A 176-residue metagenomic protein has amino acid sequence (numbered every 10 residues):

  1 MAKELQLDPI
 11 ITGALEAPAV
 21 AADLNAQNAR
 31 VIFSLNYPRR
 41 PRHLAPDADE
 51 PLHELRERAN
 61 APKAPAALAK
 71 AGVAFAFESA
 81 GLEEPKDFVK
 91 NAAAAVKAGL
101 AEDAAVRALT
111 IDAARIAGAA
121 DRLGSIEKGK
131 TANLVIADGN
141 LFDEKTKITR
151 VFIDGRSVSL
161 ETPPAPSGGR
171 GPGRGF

Functional and structural regions predicted by a protein language model:
A2-Q27: Beta-propeller domains
A14-E16, L35-R39, R156: Short, acidic/turn-prone active-site loops that include or flank metal/cofactor- and phosphate-binding residues
E16, E83-E84, D143: Glycine-/small-residue-rich active-site loops that bind phosphorylated ligands and cofactors
V20-A22, R40-D47, K147, E161: Short, charged, surface-exposed secondary-structure boundary motifs
N25, A29-A137: His/Asp/Glu-enriched, well-ordered alpha-helical/loop segment that forms or immediately abuts the divalent-metal
P38-H43, P164-G173: Long, charged amphipathic helices and adjacent flexible linkers at domain junctions
A92, P172-F176: Active-site neighborhoods and metal-handling regions in enzymes and metal-associated proteins
E127-G169: C-terminal cap of metal-dependent C-N hydrolases
